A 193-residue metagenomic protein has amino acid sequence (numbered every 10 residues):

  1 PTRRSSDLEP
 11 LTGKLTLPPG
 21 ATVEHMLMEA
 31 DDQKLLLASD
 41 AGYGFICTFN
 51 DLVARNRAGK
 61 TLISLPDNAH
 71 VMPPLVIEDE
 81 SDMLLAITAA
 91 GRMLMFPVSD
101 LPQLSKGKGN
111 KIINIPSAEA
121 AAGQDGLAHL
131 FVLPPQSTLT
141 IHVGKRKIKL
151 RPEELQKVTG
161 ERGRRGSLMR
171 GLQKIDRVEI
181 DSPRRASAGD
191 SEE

Functional and structural regions predicted by a protein language model:
R3-E193: Short, structured "edge-of-domain" segments at secondary-structure transitions
